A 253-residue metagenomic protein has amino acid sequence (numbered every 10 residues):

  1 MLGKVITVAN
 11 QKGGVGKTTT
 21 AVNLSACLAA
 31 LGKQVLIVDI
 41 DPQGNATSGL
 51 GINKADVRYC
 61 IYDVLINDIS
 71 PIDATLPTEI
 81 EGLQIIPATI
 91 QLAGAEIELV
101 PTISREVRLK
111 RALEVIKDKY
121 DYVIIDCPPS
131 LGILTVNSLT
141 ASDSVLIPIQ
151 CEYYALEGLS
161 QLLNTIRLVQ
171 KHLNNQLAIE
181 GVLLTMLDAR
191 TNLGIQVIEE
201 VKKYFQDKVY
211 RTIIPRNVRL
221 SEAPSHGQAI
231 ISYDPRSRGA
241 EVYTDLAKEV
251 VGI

Functional and structural regions predicted by a protein language model:
M1-I253: P-loop NTP-binding core
